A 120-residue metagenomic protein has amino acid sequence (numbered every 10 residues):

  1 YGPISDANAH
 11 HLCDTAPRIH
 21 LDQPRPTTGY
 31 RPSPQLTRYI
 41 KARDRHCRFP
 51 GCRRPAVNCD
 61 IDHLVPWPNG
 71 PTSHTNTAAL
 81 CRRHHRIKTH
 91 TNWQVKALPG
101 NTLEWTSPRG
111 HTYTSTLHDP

Functional and structural regions predicted by a protein language model:
Y1-P120: Inter-domain interface/hinge segments
